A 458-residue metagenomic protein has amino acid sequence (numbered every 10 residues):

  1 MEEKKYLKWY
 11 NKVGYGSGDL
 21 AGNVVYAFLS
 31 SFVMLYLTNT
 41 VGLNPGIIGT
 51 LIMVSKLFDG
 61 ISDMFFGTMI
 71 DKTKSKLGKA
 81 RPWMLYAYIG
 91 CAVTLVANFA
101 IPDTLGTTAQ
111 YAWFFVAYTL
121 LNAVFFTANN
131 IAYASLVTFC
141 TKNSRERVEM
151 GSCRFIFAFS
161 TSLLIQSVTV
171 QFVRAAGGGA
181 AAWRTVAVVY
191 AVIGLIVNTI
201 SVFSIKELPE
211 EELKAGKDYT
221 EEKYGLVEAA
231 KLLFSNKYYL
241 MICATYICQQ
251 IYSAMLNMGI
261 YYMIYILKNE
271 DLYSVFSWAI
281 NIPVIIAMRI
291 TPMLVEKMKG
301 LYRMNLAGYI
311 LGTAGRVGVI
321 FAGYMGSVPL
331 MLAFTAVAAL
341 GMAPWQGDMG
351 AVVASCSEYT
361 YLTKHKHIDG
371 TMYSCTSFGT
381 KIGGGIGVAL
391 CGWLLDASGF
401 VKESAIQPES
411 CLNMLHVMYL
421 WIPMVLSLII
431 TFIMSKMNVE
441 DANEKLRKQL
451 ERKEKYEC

Functional and structural regions predicted by a protein language model:
E2-C458: Membrane-embedded alpha-helical bundles of multi-pass transporters/translocases, especially carrier/permease families
